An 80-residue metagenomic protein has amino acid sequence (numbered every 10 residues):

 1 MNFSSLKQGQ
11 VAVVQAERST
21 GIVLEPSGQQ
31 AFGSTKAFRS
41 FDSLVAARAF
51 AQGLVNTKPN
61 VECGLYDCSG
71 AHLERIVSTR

Functional and structural regions predicted by a protein language model:
N2-K36, G64-C68: Short aromatic-glycine-(Arg/Gly/Cys) micro-motifs in beta-strand/loop hairpins
Q8-V11, S19-T20, Q52, K58 (+1 more regions): Low-complexity, intrinsically disordered short peptide segments enriched in small/polar/basic residues
Q30-G33, F38-E62: A short, charged, amphipathic alpha-helix used as a generic interaction element across diverse proteins
N56-R80: Short, mixed-charge low-complexity intrinsically disordered segments
